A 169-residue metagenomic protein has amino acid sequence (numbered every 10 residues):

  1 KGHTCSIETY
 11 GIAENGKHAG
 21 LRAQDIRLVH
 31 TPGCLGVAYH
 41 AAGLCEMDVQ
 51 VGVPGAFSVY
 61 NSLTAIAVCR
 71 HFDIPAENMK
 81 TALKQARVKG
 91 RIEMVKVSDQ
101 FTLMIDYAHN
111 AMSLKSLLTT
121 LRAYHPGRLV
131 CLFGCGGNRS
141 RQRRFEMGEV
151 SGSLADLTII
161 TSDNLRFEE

Functional and structural regions predicted by a protein language model:
K1-E46, V88-R91, V95: Extended acidic/charged loop-beta regions that coordinate divalent cations and stabilize anionic phosphate/carboxylate
I12, G136, D163-L165: Short, ordered loop/turn segments at secondary-structure junctions
T31, Y39-L157: Nucleotide phosphate-binding/pyrophosphate-handling subdomain across enzymes that bind or process nucleotide phosphates
F167-E169: Active-site-adjacent beta->alpha loops and helix N-cap segments on the catalytic face of soluble alpha/beta enzymes
